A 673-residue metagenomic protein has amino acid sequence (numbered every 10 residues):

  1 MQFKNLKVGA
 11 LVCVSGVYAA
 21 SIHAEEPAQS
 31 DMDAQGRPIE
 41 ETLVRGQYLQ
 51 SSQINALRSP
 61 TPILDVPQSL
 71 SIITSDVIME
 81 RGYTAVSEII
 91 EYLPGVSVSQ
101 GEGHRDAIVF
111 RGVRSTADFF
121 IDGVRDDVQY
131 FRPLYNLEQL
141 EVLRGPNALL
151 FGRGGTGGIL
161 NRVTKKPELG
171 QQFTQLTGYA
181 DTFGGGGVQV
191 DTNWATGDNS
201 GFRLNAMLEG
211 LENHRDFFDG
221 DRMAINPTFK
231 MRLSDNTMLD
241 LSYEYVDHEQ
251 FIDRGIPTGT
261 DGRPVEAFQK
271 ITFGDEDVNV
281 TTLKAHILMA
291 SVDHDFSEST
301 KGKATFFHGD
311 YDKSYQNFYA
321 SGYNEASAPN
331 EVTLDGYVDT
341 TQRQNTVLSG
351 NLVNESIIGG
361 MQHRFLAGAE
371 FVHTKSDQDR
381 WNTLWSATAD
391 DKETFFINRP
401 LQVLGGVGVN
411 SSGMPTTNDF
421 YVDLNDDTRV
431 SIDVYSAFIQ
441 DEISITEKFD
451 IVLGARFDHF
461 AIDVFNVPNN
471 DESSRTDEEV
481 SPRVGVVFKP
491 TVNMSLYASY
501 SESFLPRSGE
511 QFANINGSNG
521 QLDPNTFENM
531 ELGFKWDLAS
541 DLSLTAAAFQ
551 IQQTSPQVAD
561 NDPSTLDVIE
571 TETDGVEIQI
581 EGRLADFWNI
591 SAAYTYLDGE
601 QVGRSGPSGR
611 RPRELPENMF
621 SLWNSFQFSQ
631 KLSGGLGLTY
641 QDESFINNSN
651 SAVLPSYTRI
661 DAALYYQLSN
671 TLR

Functional and structural regions predicted by a protein language model:
L11, T341, F365, M530 (+1 more regions): Conserved C-terminal beta-signal and adjacent last beta-strands/turns of outer-membrane beta-barrel proteins
S15, Q35-Q171, L532: Acidic, small-polar-rich N-terminal luminal/periplasmic segments of exported/outer-membrane proteins
Y135-E138, L149-P227, L233-T237, H286 (+1 more regions): Outer-membrane beta-barrel translocator/receptor signature
E209-N213, I225-D295, S299, H308-R343 (+3 more regions): Acidic/polar loop-and-plug regions of large Gram-negative outer-membrane beta-barrel proteins
E249-R263, K375-D377, A461, V487-E531 (+3 more regions): Surface-exposed extracellular loop regions of Gram-negative outer-membrane beta-barrel proteins, predominantly
S291-F307, Y311-N317, K489, L496-Y497 (+1 more regions): Membrane-embedded beta-barrel scaffold of Gram-negative outer-membrane proteins
D312, Q362, L366-P490: Signature of Gram-negative outer-membrane beta-barrel scaffolds
E447-K448, A548-Q552, D567-S649: Gram-negative outer-membrane beta-barrel transporters
